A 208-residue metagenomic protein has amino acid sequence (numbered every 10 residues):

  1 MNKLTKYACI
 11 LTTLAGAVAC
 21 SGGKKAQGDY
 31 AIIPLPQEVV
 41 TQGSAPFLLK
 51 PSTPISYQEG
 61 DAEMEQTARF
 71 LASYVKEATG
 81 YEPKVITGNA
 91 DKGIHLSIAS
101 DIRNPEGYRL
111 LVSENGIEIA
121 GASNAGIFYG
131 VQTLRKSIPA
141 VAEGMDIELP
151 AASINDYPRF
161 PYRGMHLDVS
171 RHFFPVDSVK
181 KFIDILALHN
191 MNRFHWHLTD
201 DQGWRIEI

Functional and structural regions predicted by a protein language model:
M1-A31: Bacterial Sec-dependent N-terminal signal peptides
C20-R163: Acidic, contiguous N-terminal accessory segments
E63-M64, F173-P175, D201-I206: Flexible loop/turn segments at secondary-structure boundaries
A78-T79, A122, A187-F194: Short, solvent-exposed loop/edge-beta patches enriched in aromatic
G121, V169, D177-S178, H195-D200: Glycine-rich, histidine-containing beta strand-loop boundary motifs that form or position
A152-F174, S178-K181, A187-H189: An acidic-aromatic substrate-binding cleft motif
H189-I208: Aromatic-lined carbohydrate-binding/catalytic grooves of carbohydrate-active enzymes
